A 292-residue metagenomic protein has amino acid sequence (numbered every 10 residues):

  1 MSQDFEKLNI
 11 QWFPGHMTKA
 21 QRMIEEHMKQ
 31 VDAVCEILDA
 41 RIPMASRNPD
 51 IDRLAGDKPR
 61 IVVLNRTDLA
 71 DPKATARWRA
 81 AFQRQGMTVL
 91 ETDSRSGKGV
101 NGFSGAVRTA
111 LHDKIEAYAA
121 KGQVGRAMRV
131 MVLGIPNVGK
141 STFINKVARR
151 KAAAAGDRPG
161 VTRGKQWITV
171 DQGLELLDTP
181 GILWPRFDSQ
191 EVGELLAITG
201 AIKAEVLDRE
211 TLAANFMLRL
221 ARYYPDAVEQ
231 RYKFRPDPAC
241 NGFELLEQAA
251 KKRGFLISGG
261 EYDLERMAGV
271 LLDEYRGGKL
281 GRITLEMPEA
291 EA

Functional and structural regions predicted by a protein language model:
M1-V34, R41-R60, T67, K73 (+2 more regions): Helix-rich effector regions associated with P-loop NTPase G domains
E36, V62-L64, V132: Structural beta-sheet core signal
D68-L133, A152, G254-L256, Y262: Canonical P-loop GTPase G-domain recognition
S94, I144, L174-L177: Conserved active-site beta-strand-loop modules that form the wall/rim of enzyme catalytic pockets and either contain
K98-V100, I135, K140, V161 (+2 more regions): Gly/Ser/Thr-rich helix-start
G102, A106, T142, N215 (+1 more regions): Alpha-helical scaffold segments in soluble metabolic enzymes
Q123-G125, K146-V147, I168-T169: Solvent-exposed alpha-helices and their adjacent loops that cap or buttress functional pockets in soluble metabolic
R129-R149, A153, T179: Glycine-rich phosphate-binding P-loop
